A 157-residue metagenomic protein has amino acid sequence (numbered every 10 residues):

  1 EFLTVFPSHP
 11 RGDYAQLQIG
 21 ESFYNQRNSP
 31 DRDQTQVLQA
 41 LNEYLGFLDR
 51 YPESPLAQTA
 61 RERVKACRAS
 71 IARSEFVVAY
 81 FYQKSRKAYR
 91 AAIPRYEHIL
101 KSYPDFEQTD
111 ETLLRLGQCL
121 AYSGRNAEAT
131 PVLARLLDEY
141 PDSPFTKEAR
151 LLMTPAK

Functional and structural regions predicted by a protein language model:
E1-K157: Acidic, polar-rich low-complexity tracts and alpha-helical solenoid repeat scaffolds
